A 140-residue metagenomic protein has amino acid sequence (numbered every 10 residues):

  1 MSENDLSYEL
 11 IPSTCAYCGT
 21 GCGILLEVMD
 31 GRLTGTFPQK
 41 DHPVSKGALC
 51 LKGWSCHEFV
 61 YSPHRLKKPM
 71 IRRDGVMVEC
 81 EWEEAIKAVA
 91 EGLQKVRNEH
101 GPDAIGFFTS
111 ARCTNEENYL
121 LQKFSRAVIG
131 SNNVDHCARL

Functional and structural regions predicted by a protein language model:
M1-L140: N-terminal export/assembly segments and adjacent metallocofactor-ligating motifs of anaerobic energy-metabolism
